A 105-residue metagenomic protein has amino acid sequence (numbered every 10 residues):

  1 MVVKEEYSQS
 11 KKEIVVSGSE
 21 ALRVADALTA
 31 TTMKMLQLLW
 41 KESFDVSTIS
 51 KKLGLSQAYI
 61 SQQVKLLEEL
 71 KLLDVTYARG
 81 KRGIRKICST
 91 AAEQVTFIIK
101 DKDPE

Functional and structural regions predicted by a protein language model:
Y7-K34: Short alpha-helical segments that sit at the start of domains
K41-D45: Short capping segments at the starts of secondary-structure elements
T48-G54: A short acidic, leucine-rich amphipathic alpha-helix
K51, E68-E69: Alpha-helical residues within the helix-turn-helix
A58: Key DNA-contact positions within bacterial/archaeal DNA-binding proteins
V64-K65: Short, hydrophobic-biased segments on the C-terminal half of alpha helices that form "recognition helices"
K71, Y77: Glycine-centered, phosphate/nucleic-acid-interacting loop/turn motifs that mediate DNA/RNA or nucleotide
K81-E105: Conserved segment of winged-helix/HTH DNA-binding domains
